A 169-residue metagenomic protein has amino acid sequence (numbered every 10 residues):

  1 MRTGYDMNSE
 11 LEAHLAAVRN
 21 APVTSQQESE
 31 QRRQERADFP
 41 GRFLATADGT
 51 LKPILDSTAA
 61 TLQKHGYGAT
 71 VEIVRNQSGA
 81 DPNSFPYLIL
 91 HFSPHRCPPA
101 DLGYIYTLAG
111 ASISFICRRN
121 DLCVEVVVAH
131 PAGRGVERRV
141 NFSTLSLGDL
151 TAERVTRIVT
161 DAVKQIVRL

Functional and structural regions predicted by a protein language model:
M1-D38, L169: Short, charged, low-complexity amphipathic alpha-helix
M1-S9, A13, P82-E153: Intrinsically disordered, low-complexity regulatory segments enriched in Ser/Thr/Pro and charged residues
N20-T70: Contiguous, amphipathic alpha-helical segments that mediate oligomerization or scaffolding in large protein assemblies
E30, Q34-A37, P53, L62 (+5 more regions): Residue-level signal for the start and early helices of compact helical domains
K52-P98: Short, low-complexity, charged/polar segments at coil/turn and helix-coil boundaries
T144-L169: Glycine-rich, aromatic-bearing surface loops/beta-hairpins
